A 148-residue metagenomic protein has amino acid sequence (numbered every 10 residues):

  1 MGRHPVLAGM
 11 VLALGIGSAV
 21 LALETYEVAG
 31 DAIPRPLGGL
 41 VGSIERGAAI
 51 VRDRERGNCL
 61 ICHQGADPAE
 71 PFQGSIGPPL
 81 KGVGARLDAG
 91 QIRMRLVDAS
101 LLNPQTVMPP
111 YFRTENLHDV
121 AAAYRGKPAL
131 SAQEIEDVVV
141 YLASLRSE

Functional and structural regions predicted by a protein language model:
M1-H4: Positively charged n-region of N-terminal signal peptides that target proteins for export
A8-S18: Bacterial N-terminal signal peptides
V20-A22: Signal peptide processing junction and immediate N-terminal pro/mature segment of secreted/exported proteins
E24-R54: Electrostatic cytochrome c docking/interface patches
L37-V41, L60, Q64-D98, V107-A121: Gly/Gly-Pro-rich "capping" loops immediately C-terminal to redox-active cysteine motifs in periplasmic/lumenal
G42, R46-I50, P79, L87 (+4 more regions): Extracytoplasmic/secreted proteins, especially bacterial periplasmic and envelope-associated proteins
R54-N58, A66, E134: Short pre-active-site segment immediately N-terminal to redox-active cysteine/selenocysteine motifs in thiol-based
M94-R95, L101, R113-E148: C-terminal capping alpha-helices of c-type cytochrome domains
